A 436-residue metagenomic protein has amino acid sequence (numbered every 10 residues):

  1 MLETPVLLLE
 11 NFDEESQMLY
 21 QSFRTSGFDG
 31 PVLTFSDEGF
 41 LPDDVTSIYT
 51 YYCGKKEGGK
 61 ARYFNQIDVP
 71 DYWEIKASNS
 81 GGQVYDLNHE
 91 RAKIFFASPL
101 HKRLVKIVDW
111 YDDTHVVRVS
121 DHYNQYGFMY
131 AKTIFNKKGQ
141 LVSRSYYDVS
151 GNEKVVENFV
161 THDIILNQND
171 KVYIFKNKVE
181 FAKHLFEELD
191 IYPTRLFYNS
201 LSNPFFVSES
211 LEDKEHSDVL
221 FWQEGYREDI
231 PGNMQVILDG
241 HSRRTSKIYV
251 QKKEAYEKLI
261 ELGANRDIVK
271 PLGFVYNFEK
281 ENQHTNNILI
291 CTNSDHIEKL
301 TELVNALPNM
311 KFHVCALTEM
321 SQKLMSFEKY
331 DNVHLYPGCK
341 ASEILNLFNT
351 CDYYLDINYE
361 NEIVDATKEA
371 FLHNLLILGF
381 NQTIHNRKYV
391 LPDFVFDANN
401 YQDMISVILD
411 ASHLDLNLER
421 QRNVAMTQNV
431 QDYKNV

Functional and structural regions predicted by a protein language model:
N233-R266: A short, active-site helix/loop in glycosyltransferases that binds the activated sugar's phosphate group
K270-S326: Conserved catalytic-core segment of nucleotide-activated headgroup transferases in glycan assembly
Q322-C339: Nucleotide-activated donor-binding/catalytic signature segment of Leloir-type glycosyltransferases, i.e., the conserved
N346-C351: Short alpha-helical donor nucleotide-sugar binding micro-motif in glycosyltransferases
D356-Y359, N381: Short Ser/Thr-rich beta->loop micro-motif in glycosyltransferases that lines and helps position the nucleotide-sugar
L376-G379: Short hydrophobic beta-strand element within catalytic cores of glycosyltransferases and related nucleotide-activated
N386-L409: Change "using UDP/GDP/dTDP sugars" to "using nucleotide sugars
S406-V436: A charged, aromatic-enriched C-terminal amphipathic alpha-helix characteristic of glycosyltransferases across folds
